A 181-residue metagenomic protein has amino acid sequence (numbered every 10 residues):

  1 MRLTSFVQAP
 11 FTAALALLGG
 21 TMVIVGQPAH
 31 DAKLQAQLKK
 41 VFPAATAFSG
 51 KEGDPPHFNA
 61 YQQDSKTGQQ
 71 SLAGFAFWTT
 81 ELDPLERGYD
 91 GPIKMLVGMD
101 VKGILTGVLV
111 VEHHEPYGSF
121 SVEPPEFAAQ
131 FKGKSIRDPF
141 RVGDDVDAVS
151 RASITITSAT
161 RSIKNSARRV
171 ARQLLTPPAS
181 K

Functional and structural regions predicted by a protein language model:
R2-F11: Bacterial N-terminal signal peptides that target proteins for export
P10-T21: Bacterial N-terminal signal peptides
V23-V146, A152-T157, R161-K181: Flexible, solvent-exposed loop/hinge segments and secondary-structure transition points
